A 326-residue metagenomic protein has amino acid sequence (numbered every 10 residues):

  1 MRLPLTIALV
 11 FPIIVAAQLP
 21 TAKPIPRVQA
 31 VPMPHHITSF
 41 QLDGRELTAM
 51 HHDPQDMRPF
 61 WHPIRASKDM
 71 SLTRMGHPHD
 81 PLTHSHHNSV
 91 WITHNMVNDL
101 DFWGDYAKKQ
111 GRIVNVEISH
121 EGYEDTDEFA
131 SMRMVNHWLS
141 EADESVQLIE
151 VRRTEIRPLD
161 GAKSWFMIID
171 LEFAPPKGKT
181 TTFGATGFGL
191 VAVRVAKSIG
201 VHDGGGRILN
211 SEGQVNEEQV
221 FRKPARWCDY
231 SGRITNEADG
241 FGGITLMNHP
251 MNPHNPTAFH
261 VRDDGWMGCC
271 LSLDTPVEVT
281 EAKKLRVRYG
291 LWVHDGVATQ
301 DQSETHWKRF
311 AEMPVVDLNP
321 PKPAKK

Functional and structural regions predicted by a protein language model:
P4-A16: Bacterial N-terminal signal peptides
L19-H86, G161, E304: Beta-strand-rich N-terminal accessory domains
D43, M50-D56, F60-I64, D160-R207: Acidic (Asp/Glu-rich), glycine- and aromatic
Q55-Y106, G205-W227: Extracellular/lumen-exposed scaffold segments
N88-K163: Extended, loop-rich substrate-binding clefts of extracytoplasmic carbohydrate-active enzymes
N136-S140, T154-D160, F173-K177, V195-I199 (+1 more regions): Beta-strand elements of well-folded, non-transmembrane domains
T180-P253: Active-site/ligand-binding surface loops and adjacent short beta/alpha elements that line catalytic pockets across
I244-K325: Beta-strand-rich recognition/accessory modules
